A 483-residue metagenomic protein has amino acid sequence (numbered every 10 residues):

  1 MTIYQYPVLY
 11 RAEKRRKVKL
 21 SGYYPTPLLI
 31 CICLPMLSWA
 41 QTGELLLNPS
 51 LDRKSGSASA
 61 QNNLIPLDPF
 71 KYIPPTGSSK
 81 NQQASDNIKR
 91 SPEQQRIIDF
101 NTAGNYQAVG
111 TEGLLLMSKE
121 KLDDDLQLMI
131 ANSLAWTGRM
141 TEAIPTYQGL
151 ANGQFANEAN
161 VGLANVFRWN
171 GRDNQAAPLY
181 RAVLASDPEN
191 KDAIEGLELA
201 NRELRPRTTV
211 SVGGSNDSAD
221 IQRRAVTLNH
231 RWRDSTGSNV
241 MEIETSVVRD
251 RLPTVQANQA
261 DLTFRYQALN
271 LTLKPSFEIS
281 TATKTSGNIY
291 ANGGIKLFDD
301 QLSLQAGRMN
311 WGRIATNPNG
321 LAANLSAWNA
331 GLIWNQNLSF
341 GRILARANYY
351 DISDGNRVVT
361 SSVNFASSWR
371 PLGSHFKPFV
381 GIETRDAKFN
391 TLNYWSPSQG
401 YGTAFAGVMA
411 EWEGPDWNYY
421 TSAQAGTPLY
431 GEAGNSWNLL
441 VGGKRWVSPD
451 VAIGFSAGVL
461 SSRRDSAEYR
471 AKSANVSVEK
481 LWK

Functional and structural regions predicted by a protein language model:
M1-S21: N-terminal secretory signal peptides that target proteins for export/translocation
Y4-Q5, L28, E44: Serine/threonine-rich, low-complexity intrinsically disordered segments
P27-P35: Bacterial N-terminal signal peptides
S38-E44: Signal peptide processing junction and immediate N-terminal pro/mature segment of secreted/exported proteins
L45-K483: Gram-negative and organellar
